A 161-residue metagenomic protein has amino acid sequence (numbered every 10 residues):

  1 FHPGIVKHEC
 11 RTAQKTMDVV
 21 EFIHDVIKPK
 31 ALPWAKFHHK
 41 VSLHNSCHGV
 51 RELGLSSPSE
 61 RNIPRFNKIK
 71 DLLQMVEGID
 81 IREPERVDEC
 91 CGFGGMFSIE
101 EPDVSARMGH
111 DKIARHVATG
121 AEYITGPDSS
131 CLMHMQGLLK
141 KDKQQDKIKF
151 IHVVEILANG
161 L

Functional and structural regions predicted by a protein language model:
F1-L161: Iron-sulfur cluster-binding electron-transfer modules in prokaryotic oxidoreductases
